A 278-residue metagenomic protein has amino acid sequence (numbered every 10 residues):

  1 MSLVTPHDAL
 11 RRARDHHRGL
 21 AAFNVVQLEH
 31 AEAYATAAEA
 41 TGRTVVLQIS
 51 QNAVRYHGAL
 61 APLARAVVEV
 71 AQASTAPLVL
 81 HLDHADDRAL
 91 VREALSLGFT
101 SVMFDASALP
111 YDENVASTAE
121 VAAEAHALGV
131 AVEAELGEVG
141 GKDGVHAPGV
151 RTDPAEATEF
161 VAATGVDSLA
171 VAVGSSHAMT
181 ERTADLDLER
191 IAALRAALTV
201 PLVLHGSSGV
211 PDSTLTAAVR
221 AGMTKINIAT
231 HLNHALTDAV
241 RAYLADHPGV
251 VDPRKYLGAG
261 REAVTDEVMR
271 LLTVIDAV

Functional and structural regions predicted by a protein language model:
M1-V4: Basic/polar N-terminal segments that are highly enriched at the extreme N-terminus, encompassing both cleavable
P6-H16, L28-A53, L60-T75, A85-A197 (+3 more regions): Alpha/beta enzyme core
A22, H81, E133-E135, V203 (+1 more regions): Generic enzyme active-site microenvironment
F23, N52-Y56, V79-L80, G260: Short secondary-structure transition/capping motifs
N24-V25, L80-D86, V200-D212: Glycine-rich beta-to-alpha transition loops that act as phosphate-gripper elements at the mouths of alpha/beta enzyme
G174, H205-S208, I228: Glycine-rich beta-strand-to-loop/alpha-helix junction loops that act as flexible
P211-V278: C-terminal alpha-helical cap/extension of soluble enzyme domains
